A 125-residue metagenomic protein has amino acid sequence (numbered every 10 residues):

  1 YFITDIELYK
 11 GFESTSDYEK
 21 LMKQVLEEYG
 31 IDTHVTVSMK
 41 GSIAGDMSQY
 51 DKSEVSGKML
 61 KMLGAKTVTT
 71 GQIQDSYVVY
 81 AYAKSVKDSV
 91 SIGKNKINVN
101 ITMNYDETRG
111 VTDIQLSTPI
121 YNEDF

Functional and structural regions predicted by a protein language model:
Y1-Q49, S53: Extracytoplasmic beta-rich ectodomain segments of secreted or membrane-anchored proteins
F2-T4, V35-I43, V79, N95-V99 (+1 more regions): One face of beta-strands
I3-Y9, K40, Y82, N104 (+1 more regions): A structural detector for beta-sheet-dominated domains
E13-H34, S56-T67, M103, T118-F125: Soluble, non-membrane globular domain cores that form compact, hydrophobic packing and curved binding surfaces
G30, T70, A81, E107 (+1 more regions): Residue-level signal for the start and early helices of compact helical domains
S42-N95: Intrinsically disordered, low-complexity segments enriched in Gly and acidic/Ser/Thr residues that form flexible
V86-F125: A cross-kingdom marker for long, charged
